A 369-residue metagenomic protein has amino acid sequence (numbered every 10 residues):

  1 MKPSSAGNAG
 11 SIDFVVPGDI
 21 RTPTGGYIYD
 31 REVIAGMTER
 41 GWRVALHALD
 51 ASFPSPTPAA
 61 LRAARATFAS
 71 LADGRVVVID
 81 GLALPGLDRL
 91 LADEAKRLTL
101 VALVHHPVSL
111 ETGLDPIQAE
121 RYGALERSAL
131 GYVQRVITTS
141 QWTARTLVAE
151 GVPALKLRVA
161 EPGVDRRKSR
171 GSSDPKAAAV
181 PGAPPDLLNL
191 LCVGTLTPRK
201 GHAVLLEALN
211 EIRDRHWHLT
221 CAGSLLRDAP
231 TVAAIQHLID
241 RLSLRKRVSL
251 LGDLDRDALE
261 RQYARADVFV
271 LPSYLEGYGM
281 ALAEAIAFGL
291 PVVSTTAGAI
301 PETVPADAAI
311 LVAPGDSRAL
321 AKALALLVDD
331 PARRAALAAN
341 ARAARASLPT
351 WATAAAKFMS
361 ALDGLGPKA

Functional and structural regions predicted by a protein language model:
I28, L188, C192-E211, A233 (+1 more regions): A conserved mid-protein helix/loop that constitutes part of the nucleotide-sugar donor-binding site
I117-T138: Membrane-proximal helix-turn-helix segments that form the acceptor-binding/catalytic region of lipid-linked
W142, G163: Carbohydrate-associated surface elements
H218-Q236, G252: Glycosyltransferase donor-sugar binding loop
D253-L254, R261-A266: Short alpha-helical donor nucleotide-sugar binding micro-motif in glycosyltransferases
Y274: Aromatic "clamp/platform" in nucleotide-sugar-dependent glycosyltransferases that forms part of the donor/acceptor
L282, P291-S294: Short hydrophobic beta-strand element within catalytic cores of glycosyltransferases and related nucleotide-activated
A306, I310-S317, L326-P331: Conserved acidic donor-binding segment of nucleotide-sugar-dependent glycosyltransferases
